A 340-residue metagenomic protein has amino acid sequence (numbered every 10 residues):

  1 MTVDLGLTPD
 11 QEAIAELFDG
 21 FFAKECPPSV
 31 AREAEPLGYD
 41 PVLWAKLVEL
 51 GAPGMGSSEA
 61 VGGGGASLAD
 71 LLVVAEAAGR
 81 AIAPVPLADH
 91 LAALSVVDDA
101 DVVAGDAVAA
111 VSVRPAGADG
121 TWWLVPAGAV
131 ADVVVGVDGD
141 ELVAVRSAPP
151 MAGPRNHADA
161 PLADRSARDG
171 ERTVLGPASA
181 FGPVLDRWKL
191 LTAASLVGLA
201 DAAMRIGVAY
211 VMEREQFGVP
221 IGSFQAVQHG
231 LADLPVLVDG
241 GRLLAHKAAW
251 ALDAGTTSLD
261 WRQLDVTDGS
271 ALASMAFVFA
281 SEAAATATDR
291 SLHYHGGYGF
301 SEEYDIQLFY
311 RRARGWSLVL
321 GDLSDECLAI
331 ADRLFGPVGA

Functional and structural regions predicted by a protein language model:
M1-A81, V184-A340: Alpha-helical interface subdomain recognition
L43, D70-L71, D89, A93 (+1 more regions): Generic hydrophobic, aliphatic-rich segments that mediate packing or membrane embedding
I82-A88, S95-R205, A209: FAD-binding core of flavoproteins
